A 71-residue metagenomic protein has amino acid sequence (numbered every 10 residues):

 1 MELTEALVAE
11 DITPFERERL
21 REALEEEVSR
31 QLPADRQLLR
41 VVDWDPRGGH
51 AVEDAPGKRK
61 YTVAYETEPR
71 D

Functional and structural regions predicted by a protein language model:
M1-P33: N-terminal acidic leader/helix
T4, V42, A64-E66: A structural detector for beta-sheet-dominated domains
T4-L7, R21, G49, E53 (+1 more regions): N-terminal cationic amphipathic segment used for targeting or macromolecule association
E27-G57: Acidic, low-complexity, intrinsically disordered interaction modules
A51-D71: C-terminal edge-of-domain segments
